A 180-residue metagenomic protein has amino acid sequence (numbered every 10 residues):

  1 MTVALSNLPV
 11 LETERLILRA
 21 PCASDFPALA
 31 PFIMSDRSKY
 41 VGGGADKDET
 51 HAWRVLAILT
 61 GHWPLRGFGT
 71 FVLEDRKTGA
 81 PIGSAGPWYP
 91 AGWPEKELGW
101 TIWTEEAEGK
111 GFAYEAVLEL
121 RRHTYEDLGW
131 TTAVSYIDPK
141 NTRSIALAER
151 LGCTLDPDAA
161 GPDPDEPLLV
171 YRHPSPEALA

Functional and structural regions predicted by a protein language model:
M1-A45, A57, T70-A180: Acyl-donor (CoA/ACP) binding surface of acyl/acetyltransferases
D48-G67, R76: Active-site rim helix/loop that mediates acceptor-substrate recognition in acyltransferases
